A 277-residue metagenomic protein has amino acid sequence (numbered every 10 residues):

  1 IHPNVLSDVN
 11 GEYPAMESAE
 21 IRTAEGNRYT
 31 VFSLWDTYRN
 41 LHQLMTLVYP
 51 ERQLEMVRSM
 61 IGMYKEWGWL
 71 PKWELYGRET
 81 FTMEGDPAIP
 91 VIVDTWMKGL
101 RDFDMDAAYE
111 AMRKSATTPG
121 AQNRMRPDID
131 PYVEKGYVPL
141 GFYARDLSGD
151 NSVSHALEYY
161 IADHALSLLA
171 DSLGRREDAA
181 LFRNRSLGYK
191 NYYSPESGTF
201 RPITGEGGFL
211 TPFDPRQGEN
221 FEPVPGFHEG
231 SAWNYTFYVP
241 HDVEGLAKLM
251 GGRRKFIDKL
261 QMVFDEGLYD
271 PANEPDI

Functional and structural regions predicted by a protein language model:
I1-Y29, Y49: Function-dense linear segments that define catalytic or interfacial modules in macromolecule-processing proteins
V5-E12, Q43-T46, L54-V57, P71-K72 (+3 more regions): Short, solvent-exposed loop/turn and secondary-structure capping segments
G11-M16, R39-L47, R52-I61, H164-L169: Glycine-rich phosphate-binding loop of nucleotide-binding enzymes
I21-V31, L70-A88: Aromatic/His-enriched, Gly/Pro-containing loop or helix-boundary segments that lie immediately adjacent to catalytic
A24-R39, L47, I89, D102-I277: Active-site core of glycosidic bond-cleaving carbohydrate-active enzymes
Q53-M63, R78-E84, T95-K98, E110-R113: Mobile, glycine-rich extracellular loop/lid and propeptide segments that shape or gate substrate/ligand access
S59-E66, L70-L75, A170: Primarily short, surface-exposed interaction patches in extracytoplasmic proteins
I92: Active-site and NAD+-binding cores of ADP-ribose-processing enzymes
